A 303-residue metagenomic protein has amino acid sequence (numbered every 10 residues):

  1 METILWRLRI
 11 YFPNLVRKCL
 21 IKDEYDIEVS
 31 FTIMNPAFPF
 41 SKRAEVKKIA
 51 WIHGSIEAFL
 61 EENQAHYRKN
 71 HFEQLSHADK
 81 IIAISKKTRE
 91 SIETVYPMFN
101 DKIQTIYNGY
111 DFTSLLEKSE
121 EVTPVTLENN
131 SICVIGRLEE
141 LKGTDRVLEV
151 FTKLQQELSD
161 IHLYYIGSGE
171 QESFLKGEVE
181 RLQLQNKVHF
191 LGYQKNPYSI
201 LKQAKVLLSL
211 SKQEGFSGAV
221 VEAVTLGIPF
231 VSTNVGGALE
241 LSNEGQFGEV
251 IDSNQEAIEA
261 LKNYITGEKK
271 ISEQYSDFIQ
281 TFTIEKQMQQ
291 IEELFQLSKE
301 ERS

Functional and structural regions predicted by a protein language model:
W6-R17, I27-E45: An aromatic- and histidine-rich active-site surface loop
N14-D23, Q64-I81: Membrane-proximal helix-turn-helix segments that form the acceptor-binding/catalytic region of lipid-linked
K87, G109: Carbohydrate-associated surface elements
N130-K153, L163, E170-K176: A conserved mid-protein helix/loop that constitutes part of the nucleotide-sugar donor-binding site
K176-G192: Nucleotide-activated donor-binding/catalytic signature segment of Leloir-type glycosyltransferases, i.e., the conserved
Y193, K212: Aromatic "clamp/platform" in nucleotide-sugar-dependent glycosyltransferases that forms part of the donor/acceptor
P229-S232: Short hydrophobic beta-strand element within catalytic cores of glycosyltransferases and related nucleotide-activated
E244-Q255, N263-E268: Conserved acidic donor-binding segment of nucleotide-sugar-dependent glycosyltransferases
